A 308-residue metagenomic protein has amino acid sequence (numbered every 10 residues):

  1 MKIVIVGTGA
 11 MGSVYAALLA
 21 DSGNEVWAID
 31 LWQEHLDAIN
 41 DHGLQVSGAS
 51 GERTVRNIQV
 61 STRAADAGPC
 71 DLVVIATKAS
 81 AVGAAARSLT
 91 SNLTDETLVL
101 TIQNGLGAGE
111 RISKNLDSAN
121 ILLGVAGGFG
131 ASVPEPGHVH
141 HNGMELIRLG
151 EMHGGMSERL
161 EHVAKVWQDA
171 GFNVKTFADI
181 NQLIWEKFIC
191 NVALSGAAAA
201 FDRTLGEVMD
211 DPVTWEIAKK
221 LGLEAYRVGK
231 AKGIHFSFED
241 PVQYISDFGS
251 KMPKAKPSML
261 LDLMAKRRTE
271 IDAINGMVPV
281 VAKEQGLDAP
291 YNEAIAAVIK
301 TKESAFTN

Functional and structural regions predicted by a protein language model:
M1-E52: NAD(P)+-binding Rossmann beta1-loop-alpha1 motif at the extreme N-terminus of oxidoreductases
I5, I29, I75-A76, I102 (+3 more regions): Active-site-adjacent beta-strand anchor residues
A17, D21, R87-S91, K114 (+3 more regions): Short, well-ordered alpha-helices that flank and scaffold nucleotide-derived cofactor binding pockets
I29, R53-H138: Rossmann-like NAD(P)(H) cofactor-binding subdomain of soluble oxidoreductases
E34, S80-A81, L106-G107, G155 (+1 more regions): Short alpha-helical
N92, N115-N120, E135-V192, G196-F238: Internal alpha-helical scaffold of NAD(P)-dependent oxidoreductase catalytic cores
I217-N308: NAD(P)-dependent Rossmann-like dehydrogenase/reductase catalytic/cofactor-binding core
